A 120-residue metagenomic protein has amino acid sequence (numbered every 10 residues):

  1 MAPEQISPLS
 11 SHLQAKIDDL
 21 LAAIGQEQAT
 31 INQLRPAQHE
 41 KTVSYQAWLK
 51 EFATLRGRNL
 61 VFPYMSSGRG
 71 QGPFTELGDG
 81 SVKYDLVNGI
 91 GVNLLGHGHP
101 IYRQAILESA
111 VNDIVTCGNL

Functional and structural regions predicted by a protein language model:
A2-Q14, A53-L55, V82-L120: Glycine-rich loop-to-alpha-helix module at the N-terminal edge of alpha/beta enzyme cores
P3-P73, N88: Active-site-adjacent loop/helix segments that line or gate small-molecule/cofactor pockets in enzymes
S67, T75, L94-G98: Generic, well-ordered alpha-helical segments
L77-S81: Residue-level recognition of short loop/turn positions
